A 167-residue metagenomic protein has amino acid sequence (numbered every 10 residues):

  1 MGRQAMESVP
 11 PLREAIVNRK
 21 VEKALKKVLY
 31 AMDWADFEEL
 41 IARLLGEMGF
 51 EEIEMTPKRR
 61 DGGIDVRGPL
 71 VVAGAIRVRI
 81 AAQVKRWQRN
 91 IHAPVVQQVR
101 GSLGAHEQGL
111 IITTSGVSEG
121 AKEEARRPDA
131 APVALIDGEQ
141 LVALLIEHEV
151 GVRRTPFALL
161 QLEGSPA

Functional and structural regions predicted by a protein language model:
M1-A167: Mixed-charge (Asp/Glu-Lys/Arg
